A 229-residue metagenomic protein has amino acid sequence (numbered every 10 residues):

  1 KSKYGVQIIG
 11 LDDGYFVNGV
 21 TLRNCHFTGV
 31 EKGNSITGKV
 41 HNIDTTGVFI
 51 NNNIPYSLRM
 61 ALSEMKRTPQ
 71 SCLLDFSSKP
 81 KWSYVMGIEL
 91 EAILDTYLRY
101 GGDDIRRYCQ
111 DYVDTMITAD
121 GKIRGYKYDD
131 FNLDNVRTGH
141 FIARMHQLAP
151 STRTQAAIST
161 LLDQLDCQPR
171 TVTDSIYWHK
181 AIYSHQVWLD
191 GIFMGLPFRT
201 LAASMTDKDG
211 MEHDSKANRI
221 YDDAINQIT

Functional and structural regions predicted by a protein language model:
K1-N52: Extracellular parallel beta-helix/beta-solenoid repeat domains
N53-L73, R107-R124, A156-I176, S215-T229: Long, well-ordered core segments of solenoidal/helical folds
L62-L90, L94, T118-T138, W178-I192: Solvent-exposed loop and edge beta-strand segments that line ligand/cofactor-binding and catalytic clefts
G87-D103, R137-S151, M194-G210: Well-ordered alpha-helical scaffold segments within catalytic/enzyme domains
F131-D134, T138-T171: A contiguous, low-structure linker/loop signature
V172-T229: Aromatic- and glycine-enriched pocket-lining scaffold segments that form the walls of small-molecule binding clefts
